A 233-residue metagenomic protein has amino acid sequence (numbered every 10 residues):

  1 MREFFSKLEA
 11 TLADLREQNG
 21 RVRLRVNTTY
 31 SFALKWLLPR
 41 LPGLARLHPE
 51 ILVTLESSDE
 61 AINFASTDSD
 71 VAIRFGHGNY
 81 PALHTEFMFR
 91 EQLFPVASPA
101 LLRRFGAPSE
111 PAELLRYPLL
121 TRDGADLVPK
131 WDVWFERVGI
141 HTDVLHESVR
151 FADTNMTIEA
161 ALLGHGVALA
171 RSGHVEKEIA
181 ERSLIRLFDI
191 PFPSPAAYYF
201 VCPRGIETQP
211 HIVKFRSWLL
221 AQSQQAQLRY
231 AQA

Functional and structural regions predicted by a protein language model:
M1-E17: Alpha-helical "hinge/linker" immediately C-terminal to small N-terminal DNA-binding modules
E17-L24, L115-R116: Immediate post-signal peptide segment of exported/extracytoplasmic ligand-binding proteins
R21-P81, Q232-A233: Central regulatory/effector-binding core of bacterial HTH transcription factors
R25-N27, A72, L120, A168 (+1 more regions): Short, well-ordered beta-strand segments
S31, A125, G205-I206: Short, surface-exposed acidic/glycine-rich loop or hinge patches that mediate macromolecular interfaces
W36, W131-W134, W218: Signature tryptophan residues that serve as conserved aromatic anchors
F64-S66, G78-P195, Q224-A233: C-terminal regulatory
F188-R229: A late-sequence structural motif
